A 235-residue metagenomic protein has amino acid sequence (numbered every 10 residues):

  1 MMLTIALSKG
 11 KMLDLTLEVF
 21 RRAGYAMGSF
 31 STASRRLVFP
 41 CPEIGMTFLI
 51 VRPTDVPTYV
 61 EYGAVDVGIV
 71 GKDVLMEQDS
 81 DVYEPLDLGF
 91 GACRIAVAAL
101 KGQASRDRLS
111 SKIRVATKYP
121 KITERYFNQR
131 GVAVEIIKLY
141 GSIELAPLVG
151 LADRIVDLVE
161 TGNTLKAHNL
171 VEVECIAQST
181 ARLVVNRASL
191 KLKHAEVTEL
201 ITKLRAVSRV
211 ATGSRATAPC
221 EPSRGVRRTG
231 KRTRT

Functional and structural regions predicted by a protein language model:
M1-T235: Domain-level signature for soluble enzymes in the chorismate/prephenate branch of the shikimate pathway
